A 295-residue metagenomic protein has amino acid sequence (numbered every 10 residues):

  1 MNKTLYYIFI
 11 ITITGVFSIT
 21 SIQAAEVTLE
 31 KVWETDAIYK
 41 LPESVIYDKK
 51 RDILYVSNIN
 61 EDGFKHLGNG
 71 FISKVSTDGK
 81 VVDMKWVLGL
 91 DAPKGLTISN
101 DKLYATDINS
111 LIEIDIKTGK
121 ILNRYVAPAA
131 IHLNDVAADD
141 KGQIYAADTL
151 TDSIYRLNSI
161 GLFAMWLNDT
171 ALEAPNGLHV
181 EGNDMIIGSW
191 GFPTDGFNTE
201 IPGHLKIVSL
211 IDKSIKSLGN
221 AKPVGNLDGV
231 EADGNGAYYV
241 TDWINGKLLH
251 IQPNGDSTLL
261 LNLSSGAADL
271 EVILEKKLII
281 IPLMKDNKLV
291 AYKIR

Functional and structural regions predicted by a protein language model:
I8-S18: Bacterial N-terminal signal peptides
L29, S110-L111, I116-K141, A147: Asp-box/WD-like beta-propeller blade repeats and closely related beta-sheet repeat scaffolds
E30-T35, K80-W86, K120-V126, L162-N168 (+2 more regions): A short beta-strand motif characteristic of beta-propeller blades
I38-R51, S57, D62, L67-N69 (+7 more regions): Beta-rich, blade/repeat-based domains predominating in secreted/periplasmic proteins but also intracellular
G70-S73, S110-I112, S153-Y155, H204-K206 (+2 more regions): A short loop-to-beta-strand structural motif that recurs across blades of beta-propeller domains
K74-T77, S99-D101, R156-L162, H179-N183 (+2 more regions): Flexible "stalk/tail and boundary" regions
V75-G79, D115-K120, N158-L162, S209-K213 (+2 more regions): Short loop/turn segments that connect beta-strands within beta-propeller blades
